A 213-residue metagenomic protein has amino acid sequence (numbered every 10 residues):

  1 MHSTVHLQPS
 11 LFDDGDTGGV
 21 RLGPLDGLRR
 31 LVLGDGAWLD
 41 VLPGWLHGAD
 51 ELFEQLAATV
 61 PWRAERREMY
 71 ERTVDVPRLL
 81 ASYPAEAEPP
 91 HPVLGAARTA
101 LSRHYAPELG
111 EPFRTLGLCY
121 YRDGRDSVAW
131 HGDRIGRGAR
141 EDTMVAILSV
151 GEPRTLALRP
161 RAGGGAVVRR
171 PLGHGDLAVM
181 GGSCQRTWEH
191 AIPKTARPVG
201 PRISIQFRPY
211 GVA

Functional and structural regions predicted by a protein language model:
M1-A213: Non-heme Fe(II) oxygenase metal-center motifs and adjacent flexible, charged/small-residue loops
